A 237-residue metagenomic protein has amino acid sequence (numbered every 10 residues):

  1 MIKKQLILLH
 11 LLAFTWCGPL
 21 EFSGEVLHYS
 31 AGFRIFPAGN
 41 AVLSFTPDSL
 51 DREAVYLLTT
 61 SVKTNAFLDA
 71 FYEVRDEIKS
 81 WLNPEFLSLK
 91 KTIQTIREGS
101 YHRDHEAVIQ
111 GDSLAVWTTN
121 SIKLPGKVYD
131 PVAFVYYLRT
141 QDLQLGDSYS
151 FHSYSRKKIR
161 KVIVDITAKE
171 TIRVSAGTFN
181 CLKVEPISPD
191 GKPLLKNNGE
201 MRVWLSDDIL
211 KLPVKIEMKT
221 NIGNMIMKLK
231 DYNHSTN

Functional and structural regions predicted by a protein language model:
M1-K3, N237: Short, low-complexity, intrinsically disordered N-terminal peptides in bacterial proteins
K4-T15: Sec-dependent N-terminal signal peptides
G18-I109, L143-N237: Acidic, serine/threonine-rich low-complexity disordered tracts
E98-D142: Hydrophobic, well-structured mid-protein blocks that either form specific transmembrane helices
